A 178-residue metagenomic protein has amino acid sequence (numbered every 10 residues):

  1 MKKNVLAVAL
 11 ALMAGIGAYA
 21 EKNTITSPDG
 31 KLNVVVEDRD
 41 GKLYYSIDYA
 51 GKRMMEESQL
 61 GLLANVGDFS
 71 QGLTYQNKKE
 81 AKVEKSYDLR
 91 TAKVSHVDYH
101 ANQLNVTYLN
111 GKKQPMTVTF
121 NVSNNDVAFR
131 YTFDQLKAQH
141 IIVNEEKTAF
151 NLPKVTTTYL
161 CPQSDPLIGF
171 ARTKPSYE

Functional and structural regions predicted by a protein language model:
M1-N4: Positively charged n-region of N-terminal signal peptides that target proteins for export
A7-G15: Bacterial N-terminal signal peptides
I16-A20: Sec/Tat signal peptide C-region and signal peptidase I cleavage site
K22-E178: N-terminal accessory beta-strand-rich subdomains and adjacent acidic, glycine-rich linkers that precede catalytic cores
